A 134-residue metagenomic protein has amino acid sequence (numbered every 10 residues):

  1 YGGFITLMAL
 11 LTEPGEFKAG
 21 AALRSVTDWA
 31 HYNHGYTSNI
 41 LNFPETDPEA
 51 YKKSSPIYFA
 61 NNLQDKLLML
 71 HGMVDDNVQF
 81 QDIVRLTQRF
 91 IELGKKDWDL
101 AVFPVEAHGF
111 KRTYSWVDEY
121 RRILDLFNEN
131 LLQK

Functional and structural regions predicted by a protein language model:
Y1-K134: Active-site-proximal cap/loop segments of hydrolase catalytic domains
